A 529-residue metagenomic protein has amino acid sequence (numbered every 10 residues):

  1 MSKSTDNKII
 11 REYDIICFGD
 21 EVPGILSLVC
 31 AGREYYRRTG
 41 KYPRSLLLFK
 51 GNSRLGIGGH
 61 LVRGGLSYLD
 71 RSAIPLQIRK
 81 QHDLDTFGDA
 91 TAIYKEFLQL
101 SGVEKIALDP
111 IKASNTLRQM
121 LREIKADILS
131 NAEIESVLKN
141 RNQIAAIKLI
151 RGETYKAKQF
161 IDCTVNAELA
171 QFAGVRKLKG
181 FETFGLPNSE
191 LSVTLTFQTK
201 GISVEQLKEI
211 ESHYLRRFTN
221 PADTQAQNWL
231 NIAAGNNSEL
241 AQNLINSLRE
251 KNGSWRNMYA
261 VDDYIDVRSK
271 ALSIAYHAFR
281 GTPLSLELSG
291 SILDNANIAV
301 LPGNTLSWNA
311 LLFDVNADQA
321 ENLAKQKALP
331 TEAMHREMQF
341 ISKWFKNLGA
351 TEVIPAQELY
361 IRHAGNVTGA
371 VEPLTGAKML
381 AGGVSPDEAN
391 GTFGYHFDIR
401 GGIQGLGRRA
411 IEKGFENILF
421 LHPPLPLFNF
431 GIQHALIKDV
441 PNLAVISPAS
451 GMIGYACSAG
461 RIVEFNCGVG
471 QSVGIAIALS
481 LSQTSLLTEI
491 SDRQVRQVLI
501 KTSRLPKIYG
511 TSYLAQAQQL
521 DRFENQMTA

Functional and structural regions predicted by a protein language model:
S4-I10, Y36-S136, P187, L191-V193: Conserved N-terminal/central alpha/beta ligand/cofactor-binding core
R11, F18, V22-P23, E34 (+3 more regions): Active-site-adjacent structural elements in enzyme catalytic domains
I15-P43: N-terminal Rossmann-like FAD-binding beta1-loop-alpha1 element of flavoenzymes
E21-V22, A107-K112, E464, E489: Soluble non-cytosolic domains of exported or imported proteins
V22, L26, G58, E133-E135 (+1 more regions): Mobile, glycine-rich extracellular loop/lid and propeptide segments that shape or gate substrate/ligand access
H60, E153, A157, T164-T502 (+1 more regions): Flavin (FAD/FMN)-binding glycine-rich loop and adjacent Rossmann-like elements that form
L108, R141-N142, Q171: Periplasmic/cell-envelope proteins involved in peptidoglycan metabolism and beta-lactam response
S136-T154: Conserved beta-strand-loop-beta-strand element in the redox core of flavoprotein oxidoreductases
